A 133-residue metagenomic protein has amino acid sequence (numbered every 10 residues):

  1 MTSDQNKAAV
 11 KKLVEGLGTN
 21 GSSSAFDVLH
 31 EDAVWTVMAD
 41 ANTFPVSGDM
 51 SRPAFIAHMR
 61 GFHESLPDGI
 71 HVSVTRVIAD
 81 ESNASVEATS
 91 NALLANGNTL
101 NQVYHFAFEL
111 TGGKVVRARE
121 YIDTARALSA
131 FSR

Functional and structural regions predicted by a protein language model:
M1-V28, S132-R133: Short, low-complexity N-terminal intrinsically disordered segments enriched in polar/charged residues
L29, S90-A92, F106, I122: Short beta-strand segments enriched in hydrophobic/aromatic residues within well-folded beta-rich domains
L29-D32, D80-S82, F108-V115: Short, solvent-exposed coil/turn segments at beta-strand boundaries
E31-D80: A solvent-exposed, acidic/Ser-Thr-rich amphipathic alpha-helical stretch
H71-S73, E87, L100-H105: Short, surface-exposed coil-to-beta transition loops
E81-S90: A short hydrophobic beta-strand element
A92-L100: Short, cysteine-centered beta-strand-loop-beta hairpins and adjacent loop/turn segments enriched in charged/polar
F106-S129: Short beta-strand edge/turn micro-motifs at domain boundaries
